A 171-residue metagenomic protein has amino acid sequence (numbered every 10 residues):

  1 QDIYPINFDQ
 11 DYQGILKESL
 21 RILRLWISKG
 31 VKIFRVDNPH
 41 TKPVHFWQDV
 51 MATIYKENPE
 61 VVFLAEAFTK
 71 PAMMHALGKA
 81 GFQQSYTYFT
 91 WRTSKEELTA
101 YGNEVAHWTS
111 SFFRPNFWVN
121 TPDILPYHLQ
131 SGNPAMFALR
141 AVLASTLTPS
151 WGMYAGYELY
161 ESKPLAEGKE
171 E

Functional and structural regions predicted by a protein language model:
Q1-E171: Active-site and adjacent substrate-binding regions of carbohydrate-active enzymes
